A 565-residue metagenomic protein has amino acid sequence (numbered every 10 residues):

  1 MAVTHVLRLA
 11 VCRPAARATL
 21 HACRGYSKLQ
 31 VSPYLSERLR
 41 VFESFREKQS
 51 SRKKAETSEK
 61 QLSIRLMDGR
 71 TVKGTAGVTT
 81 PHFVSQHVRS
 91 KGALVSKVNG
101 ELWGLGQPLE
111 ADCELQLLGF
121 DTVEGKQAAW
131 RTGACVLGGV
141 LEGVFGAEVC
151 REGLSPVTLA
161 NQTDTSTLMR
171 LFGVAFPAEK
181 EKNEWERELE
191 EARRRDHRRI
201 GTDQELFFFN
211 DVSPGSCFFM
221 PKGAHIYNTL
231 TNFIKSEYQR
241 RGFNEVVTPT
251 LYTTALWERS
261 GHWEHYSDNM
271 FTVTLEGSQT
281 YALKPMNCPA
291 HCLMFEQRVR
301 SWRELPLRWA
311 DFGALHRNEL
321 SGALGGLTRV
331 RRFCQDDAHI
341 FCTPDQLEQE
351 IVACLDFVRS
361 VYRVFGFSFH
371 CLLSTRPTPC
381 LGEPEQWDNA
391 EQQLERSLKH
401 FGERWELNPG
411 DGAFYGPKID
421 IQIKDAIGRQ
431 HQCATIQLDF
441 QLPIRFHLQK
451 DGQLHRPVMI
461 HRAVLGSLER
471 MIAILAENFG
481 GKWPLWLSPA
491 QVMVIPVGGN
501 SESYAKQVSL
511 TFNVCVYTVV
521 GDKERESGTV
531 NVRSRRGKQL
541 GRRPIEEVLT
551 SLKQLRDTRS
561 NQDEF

Functional and structural regions predicted by a protein language model:
A2-G77, H82-F565: NTP/phosphate- and nucleic-acid-binding module
